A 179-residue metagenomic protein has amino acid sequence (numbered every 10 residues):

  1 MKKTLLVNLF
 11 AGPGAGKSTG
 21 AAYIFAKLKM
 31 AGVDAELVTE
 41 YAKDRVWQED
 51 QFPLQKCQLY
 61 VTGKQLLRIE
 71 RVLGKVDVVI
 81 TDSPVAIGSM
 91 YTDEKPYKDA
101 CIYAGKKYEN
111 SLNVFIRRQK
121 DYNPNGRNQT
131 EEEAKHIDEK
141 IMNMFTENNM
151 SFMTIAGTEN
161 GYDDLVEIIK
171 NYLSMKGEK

Functional and structural regions predicted by a protein language model:
M1-L6: Phosphate-binding P-loop
L9: Hydrophobic anchor at the beta1->P-loop junction of P-loop NTPases
P13: The conserved Walker
K17: Conserved lysine of the Walker
A22-L66: Conserved substrate/cofactor phosphate-moiety recognition/catalytic segment in nucleotide-dependent phosphotransferases
T39, T81-S83, I116: Active-site flanking residues adjacent to catalytic metal/cofactor-binding acidic residues
D50-P96: Conserved nucleotide-sensing/catalytic segment adjacent to the nucleotide-binding pocket in NTP-handling enzymes
K95-L173: A glycine- and Lys/Arg-enriched "phosphate-lid" helix/loop adjacent to the NTP-binding pocket of small-molecule kinases
